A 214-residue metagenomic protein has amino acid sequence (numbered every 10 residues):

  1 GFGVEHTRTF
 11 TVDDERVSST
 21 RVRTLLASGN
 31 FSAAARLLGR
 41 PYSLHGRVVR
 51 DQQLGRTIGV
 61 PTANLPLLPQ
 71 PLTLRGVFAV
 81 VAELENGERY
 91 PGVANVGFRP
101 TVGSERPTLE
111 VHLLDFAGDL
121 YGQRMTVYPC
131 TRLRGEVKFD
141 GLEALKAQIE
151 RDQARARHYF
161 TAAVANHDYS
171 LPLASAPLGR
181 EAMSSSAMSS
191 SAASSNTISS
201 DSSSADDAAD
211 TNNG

Functional and structural regions predicted by a protein language model:
F2, R40, V80: Short glycine/serine/threonine/alanine-rich loop segments
G3-E5, T126: Conserved beta-strand segments of alpha/beta enzyme cores
T7, L37, H45-R47, V81-E83 (+1 more regions): Short, conserved beta-strand edge motifs with alternating hydrophobic and charged residues
R8-F10, T131: Residues at the C-termini of beta-strands that transition into short coil/loop
F10-T11, E15-A63: Anionic-ligand-binding alpha/beta catalytic cores of soluble enzymes and soluble regulatory domains that recognize
D51-S185, N196-S200, D206-G214: Phosphate/ribose-recognition catalytic cores of enzymes acting on nucleotide-derived substrates
A193: Active-site loops and adjacent core secondary-structure elements that bind or stabilize anionic groups
